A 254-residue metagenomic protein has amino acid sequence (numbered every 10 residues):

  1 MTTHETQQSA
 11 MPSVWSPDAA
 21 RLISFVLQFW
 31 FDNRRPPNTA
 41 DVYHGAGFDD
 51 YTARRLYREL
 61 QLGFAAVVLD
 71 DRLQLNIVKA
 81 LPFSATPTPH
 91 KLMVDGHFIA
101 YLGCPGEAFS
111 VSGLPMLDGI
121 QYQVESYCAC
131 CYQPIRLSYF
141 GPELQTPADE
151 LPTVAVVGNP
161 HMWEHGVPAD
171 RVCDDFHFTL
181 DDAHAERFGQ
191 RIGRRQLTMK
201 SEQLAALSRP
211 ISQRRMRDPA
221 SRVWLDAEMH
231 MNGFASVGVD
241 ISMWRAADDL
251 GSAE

Functional and structural regions predicted by a protein language model:
T2-S24: Short alpha-helical segments that sit at the start of domains
S13-A19, D71-D95, G141: Short, cationic-aromatic polyanion-contact patches
R21-R35: Short helix->loop/beta-hairpin flanking segments within DNA-binding domains
D32-G45: Short acidic, hydrophobic short linear motifs in intrinsically disordered regions
G47-L62: Short amphipathic alpha-helical interaction segments
Q61-L73: A short, conserved structural fragment
K79-L117: Short, amphipathic alpha-helical interaction segments positioned at domain boundaries
G96, A100-E107, L117-I120, C130 (+1 more regions): Long, low-complexity, charge-rich intrinsically disordered regions
